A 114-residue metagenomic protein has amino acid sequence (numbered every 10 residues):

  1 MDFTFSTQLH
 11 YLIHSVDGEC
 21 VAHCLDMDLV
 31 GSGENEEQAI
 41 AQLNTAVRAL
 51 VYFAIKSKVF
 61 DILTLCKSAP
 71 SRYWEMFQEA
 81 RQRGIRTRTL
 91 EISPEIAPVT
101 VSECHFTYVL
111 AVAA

Functional and structural regions predicted by a protein language model:
M1-Q8, E37, A41-A114: Short, charged, surface-exposed hinge/linker loops at domain edges that act as mobile lids or interdomain connectors
T7-D26: Short aromatic-glycine-(Arg/Gly/Cys) micro-motifs in beta-strand/loop hairpins
V16, L29-G31, K67, Q82: Intrinsically disordered, low-complexity segments enriched in small/polar residues
C20, G33-N35, R86: Compositionally biased, intrinsically disordered low-complexity regions
V21-H23, S32, I55: Short acidic, gly/pro-rich beta-turn/loop elements at beta-sheet edges and active-site/ligand-binding grooves
L25-Q38: A short, exposed loop/beta-hairpin motif centered on an aromatic-Gly-Thr core
